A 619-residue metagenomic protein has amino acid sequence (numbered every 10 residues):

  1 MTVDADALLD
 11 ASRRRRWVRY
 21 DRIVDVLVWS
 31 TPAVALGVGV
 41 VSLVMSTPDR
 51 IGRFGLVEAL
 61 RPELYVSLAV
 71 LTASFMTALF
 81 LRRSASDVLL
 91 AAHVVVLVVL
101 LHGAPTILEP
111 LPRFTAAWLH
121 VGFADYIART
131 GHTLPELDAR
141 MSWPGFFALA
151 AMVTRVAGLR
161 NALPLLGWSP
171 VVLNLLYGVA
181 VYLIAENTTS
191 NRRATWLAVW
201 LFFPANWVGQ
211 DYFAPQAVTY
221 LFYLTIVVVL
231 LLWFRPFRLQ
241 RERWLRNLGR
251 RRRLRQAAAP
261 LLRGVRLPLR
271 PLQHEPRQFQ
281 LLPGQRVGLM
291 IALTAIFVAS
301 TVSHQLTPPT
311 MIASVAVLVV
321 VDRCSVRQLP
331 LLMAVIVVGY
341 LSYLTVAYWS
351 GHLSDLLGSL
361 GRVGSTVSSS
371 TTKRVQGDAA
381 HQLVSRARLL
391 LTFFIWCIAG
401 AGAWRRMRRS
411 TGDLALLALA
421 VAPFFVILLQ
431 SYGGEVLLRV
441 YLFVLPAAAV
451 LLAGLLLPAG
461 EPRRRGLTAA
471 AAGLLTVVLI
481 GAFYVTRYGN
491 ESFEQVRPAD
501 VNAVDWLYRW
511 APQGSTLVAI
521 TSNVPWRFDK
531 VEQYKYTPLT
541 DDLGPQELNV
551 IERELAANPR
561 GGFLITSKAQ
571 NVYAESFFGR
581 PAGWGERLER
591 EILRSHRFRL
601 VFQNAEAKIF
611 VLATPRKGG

Functional and structural regions predicted by a protein language model:
T47-L56, R155-V156, G361-R386: Juxtamembrane membrane-water interface segments that cap and precede transmembrane helices
G55-V57, A78-A92, V99-Y220, F493: Active-site lumenal/periplasmic loops and adjacent helix-entry segments of GT-C-fold, multi-pass membrane
A73-L79, A313-V319, R388-S410: Hydrophobic, aromatic-rich transmembrane alpha-helices and their immediate juxtamembrane boundary segments
L81-A85, P268-V287, R323-P330, I398-A420: Membrane-interface helix-loop-helix junctions at transmembrane boundaries of multi-pass membrane enzymes, predominantly
L89-V99, Q285-L293, S314, L332-I336 (+3 more regions): Transmembrane alpha-helix segments characteristic of polytopic inner-membrane glycan-assembly/cell-envelope
V94-L101, F146, W168-Q278, Q285-M311 (+1 more regions): Membrane-embedded helix bundles of polyisoprenyl
V171, G454-L467, A471-G619: Extracytoplasmic
Q216, P309-T310, G434-E461: Hydrophobic/aromatic-rich transmembrane helices and adjacent perimembrane loops
